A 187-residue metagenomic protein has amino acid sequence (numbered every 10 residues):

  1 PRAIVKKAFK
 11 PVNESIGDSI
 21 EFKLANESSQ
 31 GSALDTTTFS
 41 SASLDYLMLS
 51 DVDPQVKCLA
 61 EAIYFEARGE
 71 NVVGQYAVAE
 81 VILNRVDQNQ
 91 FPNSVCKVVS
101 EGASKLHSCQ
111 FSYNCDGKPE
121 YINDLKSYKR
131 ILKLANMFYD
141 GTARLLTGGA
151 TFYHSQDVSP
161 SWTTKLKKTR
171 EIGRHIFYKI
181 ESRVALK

Functional and structural regions predicted by a protein language model:
P1-K187: Bacterial extracytoplasmic/cell-wall-associated proteins, especially those involved in peptidoglycan
